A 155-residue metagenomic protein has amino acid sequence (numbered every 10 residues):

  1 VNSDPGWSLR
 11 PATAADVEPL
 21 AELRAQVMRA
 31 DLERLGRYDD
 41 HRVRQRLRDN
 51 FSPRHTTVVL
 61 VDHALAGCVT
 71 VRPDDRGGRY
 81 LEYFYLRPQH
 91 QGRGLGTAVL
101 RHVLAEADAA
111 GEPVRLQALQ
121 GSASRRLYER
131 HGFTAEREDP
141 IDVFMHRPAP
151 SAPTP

Functional and structural regions predicted by a protein language model:
W7-E22: A short beta-loop-alpha structural element at the N-terminal edge of CoA-dependent acyl/N-acetyltransferase catalytic
A25-R46: Conserved GNAT-fold acetyl-CoA-binding loop/helix
R48-V58, G67: A short helix-loop-beta-strand connector motif used in the catalytic cores of GNAT acetyltransferases and, in some
A64-P73, Y80-Y85: Conserved beta-strand in the GNAT
G78, A107-L119: Conserved GNAT acetyl-CoA-binding A-motif
L86, G92-A105, R125-R130: Conserved acetyl-CoA-binding loop-helix of GNAT-fold acetyltransferases
Q91, R115-R125, E138-P148: Conserved beta-strand-loop-alpha-helix junction that forms the acyl-donor binding cleft
E129-E138: Conserved acetyl-CoA-binding loop of GNAT-fold acetyltransferases
